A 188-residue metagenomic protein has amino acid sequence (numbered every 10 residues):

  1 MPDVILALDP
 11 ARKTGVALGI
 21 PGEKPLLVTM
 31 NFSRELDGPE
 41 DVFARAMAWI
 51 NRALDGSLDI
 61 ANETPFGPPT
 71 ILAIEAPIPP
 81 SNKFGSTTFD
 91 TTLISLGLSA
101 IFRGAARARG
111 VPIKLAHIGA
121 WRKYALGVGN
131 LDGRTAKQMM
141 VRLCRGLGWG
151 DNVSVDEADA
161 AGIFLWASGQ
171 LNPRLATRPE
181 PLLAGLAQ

Functional and structural regions predicted by a protein language model:
M1-Q188: Phosphate- and other anionic-substrate recognition elements at nucleic-acid/protein interfaces
